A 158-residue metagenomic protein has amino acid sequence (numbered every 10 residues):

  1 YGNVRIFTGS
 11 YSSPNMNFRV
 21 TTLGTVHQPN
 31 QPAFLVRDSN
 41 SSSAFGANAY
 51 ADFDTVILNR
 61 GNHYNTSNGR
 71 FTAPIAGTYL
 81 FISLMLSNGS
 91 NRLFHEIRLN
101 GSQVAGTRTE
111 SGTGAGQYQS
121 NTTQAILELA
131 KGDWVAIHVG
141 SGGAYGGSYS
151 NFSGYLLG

Functional and structural regions predicted by a protein language model:
G2-G158: Extracellular jelly-roll beta-sandwich "head" domains, especially the C-terminal globular C1q domain
